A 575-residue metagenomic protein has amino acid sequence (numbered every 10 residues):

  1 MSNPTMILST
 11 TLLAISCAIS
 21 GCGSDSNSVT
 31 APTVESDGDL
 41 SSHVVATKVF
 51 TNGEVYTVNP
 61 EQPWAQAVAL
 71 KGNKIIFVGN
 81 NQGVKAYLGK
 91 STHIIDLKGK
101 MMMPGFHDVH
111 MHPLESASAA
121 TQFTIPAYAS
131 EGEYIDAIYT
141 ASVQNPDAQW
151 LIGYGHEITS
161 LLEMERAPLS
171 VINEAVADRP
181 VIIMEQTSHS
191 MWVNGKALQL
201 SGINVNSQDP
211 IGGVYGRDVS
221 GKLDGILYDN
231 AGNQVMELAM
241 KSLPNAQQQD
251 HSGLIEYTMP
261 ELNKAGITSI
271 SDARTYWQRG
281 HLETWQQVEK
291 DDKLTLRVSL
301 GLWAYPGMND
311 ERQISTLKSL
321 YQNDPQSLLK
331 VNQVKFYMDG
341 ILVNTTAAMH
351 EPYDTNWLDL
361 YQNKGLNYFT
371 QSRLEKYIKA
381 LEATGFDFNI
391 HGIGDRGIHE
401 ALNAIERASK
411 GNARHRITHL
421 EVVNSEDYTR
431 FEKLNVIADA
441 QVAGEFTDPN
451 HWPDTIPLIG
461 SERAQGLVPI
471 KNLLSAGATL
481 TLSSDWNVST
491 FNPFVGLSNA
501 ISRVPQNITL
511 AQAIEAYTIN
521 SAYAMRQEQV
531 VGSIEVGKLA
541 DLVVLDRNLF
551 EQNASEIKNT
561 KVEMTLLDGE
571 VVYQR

Functional and structural regions predicted by a protein language model:
M1-S9: Bacterial N-terminal signal peptides that target proteins for export
A18-G21: C-terminal motif of bacterial Sec signal peptides marking the signal peptidase cleavage site
G23-S26: Bacterial signal peptide processing site
G38-T51, P60-T316, N332, F336-G397 (+4 more regions): Divalent metal-binding segments
G253, I378-H415, L420, S425 (+3 more regions): His/Asp/Glu-enriched, well-ordered alpha-helical/loop segment that forms or immediately abuts the divalent-metal
V288-D292, K318-L329, K410, F431-K433: Acidic (Asp/Glu)-rich catalytic clusters
